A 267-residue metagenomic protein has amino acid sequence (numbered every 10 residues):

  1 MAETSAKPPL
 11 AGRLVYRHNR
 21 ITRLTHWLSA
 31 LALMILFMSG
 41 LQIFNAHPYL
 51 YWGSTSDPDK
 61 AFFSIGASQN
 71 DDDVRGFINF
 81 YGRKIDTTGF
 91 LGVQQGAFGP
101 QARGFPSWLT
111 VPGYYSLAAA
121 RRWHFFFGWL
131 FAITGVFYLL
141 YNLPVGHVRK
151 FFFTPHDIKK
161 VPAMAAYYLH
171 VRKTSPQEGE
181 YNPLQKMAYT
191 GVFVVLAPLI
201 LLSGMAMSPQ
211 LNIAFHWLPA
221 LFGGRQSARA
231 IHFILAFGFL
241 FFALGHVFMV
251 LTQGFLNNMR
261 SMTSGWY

Functional and structural regions predicted by a protein language model:
M1-Y267: Membrane-embedded alpha-helical bundles that constitute the cytochrome b-like, heme-associated redox core of multi-pass
